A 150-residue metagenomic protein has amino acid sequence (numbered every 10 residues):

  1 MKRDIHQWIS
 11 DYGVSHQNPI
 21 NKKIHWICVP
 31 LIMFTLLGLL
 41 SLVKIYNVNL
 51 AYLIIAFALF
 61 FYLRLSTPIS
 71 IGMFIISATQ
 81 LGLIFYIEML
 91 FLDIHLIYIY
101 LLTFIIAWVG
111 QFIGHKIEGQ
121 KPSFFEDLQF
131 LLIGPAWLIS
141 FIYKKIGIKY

Functional and structural regions predicted by a protein language model:
M1-S15, P19-I20, K116-Y150: Membrane-proximal soluble regions of multi-pass membrane proteins
I9-P30, L36-L40, L59-I69, I117 (+1 more regions): Membrane interfacial helix-start motif at the N-side
P19, I45, L63-I71, I87-I94 (+1 more regions): Membrane-interface helix caps and helix-loop-helix hairpins in membrane proteins
L31-L37, L53-F61, S77-I84: Hydrophobic, membrane-inserted alpha-helices
L37-A51, G82-Y100: Helix-coil boundary and interhelical linker segments in multi-pass alpha-helical membrane proteins
Y52-A56, S70-I75, I97-L102: Hydrophobic alpha-helical transmembrane segments
A58-Y62, L81, T103-Q111: Alpha-helical transmembrane segments of multi-pass membrane proteins
I71-T79, E126-L128: Cytoplasmic-side transmembrane-helix entry/capping segments in multi-pass membrane proteins
